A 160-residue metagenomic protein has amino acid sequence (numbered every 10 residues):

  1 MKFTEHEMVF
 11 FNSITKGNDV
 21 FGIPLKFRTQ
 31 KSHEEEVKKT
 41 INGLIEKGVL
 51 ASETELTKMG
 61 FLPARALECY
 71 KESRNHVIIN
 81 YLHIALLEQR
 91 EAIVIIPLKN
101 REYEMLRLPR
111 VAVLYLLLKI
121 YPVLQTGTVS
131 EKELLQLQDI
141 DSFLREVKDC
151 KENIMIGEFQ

Functional and structural regions predicted by a protein language model:
M1, R28-K38, A51-L56, H76-I84 (+1 more regions): Generic structural signal for short, solvent-exposed loop/turn connectors between secondary structure elements
M1-I45, A51-S52: Short, amphipathic alpha-helical interface elements at domain boundaries that mediate macromolecular binding
K2-H6, F11, T57-G60, Q136-R145: Ser/Thr-centered flexible coil motifs
N12, K38-I41, A64, E68 (+2 more regions): Generic detector of well-ordered alpha-helical segments enriched in charged/polar residues, highlighting helical
P24-H33, K39-G43, R110-L118, P122-T126 (+1 more regions): Disordered, low-complexity tails and leader-like regions
T29, K47, K58-F61, I156-F159: A short-motif feature that recognizes glycine-rich, charge-decorated loops that bind or process nucleotide phosphates
A51-L118: Accessory beta->alpha helical hairpin/"wing" motif in late/C-terminal subdomains of nucleic-acid enzymes
L117-Q160: Long, low-complexity, charge-rich intrinsically disordered regions
